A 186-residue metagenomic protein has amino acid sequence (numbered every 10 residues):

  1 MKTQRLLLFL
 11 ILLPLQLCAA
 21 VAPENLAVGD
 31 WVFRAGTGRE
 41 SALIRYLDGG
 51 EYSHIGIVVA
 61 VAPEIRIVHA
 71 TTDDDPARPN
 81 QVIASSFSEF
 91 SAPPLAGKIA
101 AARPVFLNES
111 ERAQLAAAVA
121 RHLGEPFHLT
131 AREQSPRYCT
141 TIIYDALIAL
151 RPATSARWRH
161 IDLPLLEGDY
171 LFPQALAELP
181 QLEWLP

Functional and structural regions predicted by a protein language model:
M1-L7: Bacterial N-terminal signal peptides that target proteins for export
L7-Q16: Bacterial N-terminal signal peptides
L17-P23: Boundary at the C-terminal end of the N-terminal hydrophobic targeting segment
V28-D30: Loop/turn positions that initiate beta-strands
R34-A100, E125-R137: Glycine-rich catalytic cores of cysteine/serine-nucleophile enzymes that process amide/ester linkages in cell-envelope
A60, A120, G124-F127, L147-P152: Sec-exported extracytoplasmic/periplasmic mature domains
E111-V119, S135, C139-I142: Stable alpha-helical elements in mature extracytoplasmic
T130-P186: Activation targets extended, charge/polar-rich intrinsically disordered C-terminal tails
